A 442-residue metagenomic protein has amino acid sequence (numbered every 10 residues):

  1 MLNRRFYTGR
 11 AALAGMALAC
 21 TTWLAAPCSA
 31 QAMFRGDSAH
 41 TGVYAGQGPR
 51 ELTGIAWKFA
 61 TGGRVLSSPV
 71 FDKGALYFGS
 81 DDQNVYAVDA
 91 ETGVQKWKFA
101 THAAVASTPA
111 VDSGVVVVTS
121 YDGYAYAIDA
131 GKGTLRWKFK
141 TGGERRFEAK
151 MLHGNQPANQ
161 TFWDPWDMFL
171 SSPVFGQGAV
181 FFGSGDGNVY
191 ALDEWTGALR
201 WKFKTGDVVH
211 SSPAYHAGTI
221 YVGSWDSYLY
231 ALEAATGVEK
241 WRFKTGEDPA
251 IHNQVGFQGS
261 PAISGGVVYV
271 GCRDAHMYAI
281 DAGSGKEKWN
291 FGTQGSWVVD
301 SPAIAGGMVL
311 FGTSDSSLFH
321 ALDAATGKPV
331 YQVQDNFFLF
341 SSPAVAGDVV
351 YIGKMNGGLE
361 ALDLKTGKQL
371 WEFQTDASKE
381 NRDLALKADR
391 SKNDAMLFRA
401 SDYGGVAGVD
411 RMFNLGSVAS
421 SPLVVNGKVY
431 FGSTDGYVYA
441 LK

Functional and structural regions predicted by a protein language model:
A12-W23: Bacterial N-terminal signal peptides
C28-P49: Sequence/structural signature of beta-propeller modules and their immediately flanking N-terminal secretory/stalk
S38, R50-E51, W57-F71, Q95-D112 (+11 more regions): Extracytoplasmic beta-rich repeat domains
D89-T92, D129-K132, D193-T196, E233-T236 (+4 more regions): Short loop/turn segments that connect beta-strands within beta-propeller blades
F413-K442: Blade-level signature of beta-propeller repeat domains, shared across WD40, Kelch, NHL, RCC1 and BNR/Asp-box propellers
